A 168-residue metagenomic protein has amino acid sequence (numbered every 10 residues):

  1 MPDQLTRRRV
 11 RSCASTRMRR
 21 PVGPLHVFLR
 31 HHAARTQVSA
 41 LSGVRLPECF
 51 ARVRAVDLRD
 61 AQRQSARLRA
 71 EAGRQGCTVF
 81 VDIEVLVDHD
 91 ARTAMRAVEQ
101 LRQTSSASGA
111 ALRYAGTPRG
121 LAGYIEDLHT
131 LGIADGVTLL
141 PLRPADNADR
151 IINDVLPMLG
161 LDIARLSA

Functional and structural regions predicted by a protein language model:
M1-A168: Active-site-adjacent structural elements that line small-molecule/cofactor binding pockets in enzymes
